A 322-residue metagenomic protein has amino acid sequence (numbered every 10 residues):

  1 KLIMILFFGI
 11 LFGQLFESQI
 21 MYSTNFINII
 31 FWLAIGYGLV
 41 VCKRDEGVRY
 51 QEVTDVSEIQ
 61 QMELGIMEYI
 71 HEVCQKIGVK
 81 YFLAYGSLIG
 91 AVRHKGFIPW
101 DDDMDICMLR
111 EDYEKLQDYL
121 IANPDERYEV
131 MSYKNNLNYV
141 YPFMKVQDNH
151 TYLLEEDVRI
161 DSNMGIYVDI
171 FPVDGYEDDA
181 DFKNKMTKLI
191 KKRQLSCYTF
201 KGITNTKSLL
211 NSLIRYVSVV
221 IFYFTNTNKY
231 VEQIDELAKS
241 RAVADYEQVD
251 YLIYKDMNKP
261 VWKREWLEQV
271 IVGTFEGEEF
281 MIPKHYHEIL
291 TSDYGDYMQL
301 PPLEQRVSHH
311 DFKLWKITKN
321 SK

Functional and structural regions predicted by a protein language model:
I3-L15, Q19-G47: Transmembrane alpha-helices of multi-pass inner-membrane enzymes
M4, P99-W100, D161-M164: Extracellular/periplasmic catalytic domains that process cell-envelope and extracellular macromolecules
Q19, G90-R93, L154-E156: A short, acidic/glycine-rich surface segment
Q51-Q75, L120-E177, S196-N205, N211-I214 (+2 more regions): Conserved catalytic core of two-metal-ion nucleotidyltransferases
H71-M104, M108, Y113-E114, E265 (+1 more regions): Active-site nucleotide-donor binding segment shared across nucleotidyl transfer reactions
D179-K185: A short secondary-structure junction signal
T187-L189: Short, His- and charge-rich active-site/binding loops that engage polyanionic ligands
